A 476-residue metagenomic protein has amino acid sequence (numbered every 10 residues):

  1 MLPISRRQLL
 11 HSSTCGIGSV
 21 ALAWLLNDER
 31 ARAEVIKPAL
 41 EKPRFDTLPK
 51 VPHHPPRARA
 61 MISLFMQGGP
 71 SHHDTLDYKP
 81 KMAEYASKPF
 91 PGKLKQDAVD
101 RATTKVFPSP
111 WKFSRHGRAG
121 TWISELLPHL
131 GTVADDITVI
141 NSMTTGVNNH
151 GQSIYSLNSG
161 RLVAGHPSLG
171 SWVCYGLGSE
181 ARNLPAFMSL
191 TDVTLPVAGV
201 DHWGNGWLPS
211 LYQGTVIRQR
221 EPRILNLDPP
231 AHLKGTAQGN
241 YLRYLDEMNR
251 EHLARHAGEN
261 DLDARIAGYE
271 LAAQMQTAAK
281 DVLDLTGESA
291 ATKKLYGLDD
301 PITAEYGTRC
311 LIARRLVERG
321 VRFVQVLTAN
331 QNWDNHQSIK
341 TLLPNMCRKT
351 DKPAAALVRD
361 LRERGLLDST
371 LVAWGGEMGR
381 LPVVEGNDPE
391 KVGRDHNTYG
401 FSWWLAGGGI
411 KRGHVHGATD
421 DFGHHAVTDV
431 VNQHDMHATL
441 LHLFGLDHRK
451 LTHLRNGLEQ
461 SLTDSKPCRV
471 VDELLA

Functional and structural regions predicted by a protein language model:
M1-A476: Ligand-binding pockets and gating/stacking loops
